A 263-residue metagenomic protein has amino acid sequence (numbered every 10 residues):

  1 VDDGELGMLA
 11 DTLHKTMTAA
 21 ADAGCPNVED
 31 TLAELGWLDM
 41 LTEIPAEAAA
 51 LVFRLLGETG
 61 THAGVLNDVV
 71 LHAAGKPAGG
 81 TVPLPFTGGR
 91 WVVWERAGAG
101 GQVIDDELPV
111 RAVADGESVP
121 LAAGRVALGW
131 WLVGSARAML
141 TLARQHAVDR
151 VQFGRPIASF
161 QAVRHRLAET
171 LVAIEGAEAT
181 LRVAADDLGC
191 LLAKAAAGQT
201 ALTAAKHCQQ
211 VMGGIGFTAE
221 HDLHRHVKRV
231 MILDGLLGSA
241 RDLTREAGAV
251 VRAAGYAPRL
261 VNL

Functional and structural regions predicted by a protein language model:
V1-T59, V126-L263: Alpha-helical interface subdomain recognition
E43-A46, R54-Q145, A254-L263: FAD-binding core of flavoproteins
